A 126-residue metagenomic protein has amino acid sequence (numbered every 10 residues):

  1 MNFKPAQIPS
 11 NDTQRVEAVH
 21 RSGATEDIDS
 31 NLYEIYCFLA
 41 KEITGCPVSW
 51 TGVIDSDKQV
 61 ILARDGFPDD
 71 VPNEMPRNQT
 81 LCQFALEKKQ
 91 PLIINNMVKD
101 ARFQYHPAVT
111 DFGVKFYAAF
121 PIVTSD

Functional and structural regions predicted by a protein language model:
M1-N73: Intrinsically disordered, low-complexity terminal regulatory regions
N11, L32-Y33, R77, A101 (+1 more regions): Residue-level preference for nonpolar/small residues embedded in alpha-helices
N31, V53, M97-V98, P121: Proline- and acidic/polar-enriched loop/turn elements at helix boundaries
E42, Q83-F84, F120-P121: Residue-level signal for well-ordered alpha-helical scaffold segments within enzymatic catalytic domains
V48, I54-L62, D69-T110, K115: Regulatory sensory and allosteric helical modules in signal-transduction proteins and certain transcription factors
D55, T124-S125: Acidic surface patches and DE-rich sequence motifs
K115-T124: A short, aliphatic-rich beta-strand micro-motif
